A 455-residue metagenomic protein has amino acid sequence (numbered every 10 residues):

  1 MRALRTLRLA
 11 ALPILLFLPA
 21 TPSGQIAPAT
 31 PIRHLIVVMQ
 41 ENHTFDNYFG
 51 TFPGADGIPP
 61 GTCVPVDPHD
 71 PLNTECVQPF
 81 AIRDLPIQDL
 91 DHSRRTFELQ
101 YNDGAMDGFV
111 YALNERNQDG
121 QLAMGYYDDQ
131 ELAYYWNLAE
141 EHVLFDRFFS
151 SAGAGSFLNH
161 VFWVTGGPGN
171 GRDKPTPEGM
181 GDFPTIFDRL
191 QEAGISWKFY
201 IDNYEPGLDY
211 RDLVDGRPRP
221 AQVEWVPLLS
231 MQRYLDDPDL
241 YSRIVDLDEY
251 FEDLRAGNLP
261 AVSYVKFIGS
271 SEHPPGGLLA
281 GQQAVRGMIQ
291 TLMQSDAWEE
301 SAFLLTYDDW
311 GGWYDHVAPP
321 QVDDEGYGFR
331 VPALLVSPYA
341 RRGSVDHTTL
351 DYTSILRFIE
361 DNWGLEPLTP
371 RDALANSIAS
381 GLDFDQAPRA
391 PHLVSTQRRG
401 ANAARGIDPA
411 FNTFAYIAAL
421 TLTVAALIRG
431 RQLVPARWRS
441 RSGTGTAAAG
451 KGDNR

Functional and structural regions predicted by a protein language model:
M1-L4: N-terminal secretory signal peptides that target proteins for export/translocation
R8-P19: Bacterial N-terminal signal peptides
S23-R455: N-terminal pro-sequences and low-complexity stem/linker regions of secreted or lumenal proteins
